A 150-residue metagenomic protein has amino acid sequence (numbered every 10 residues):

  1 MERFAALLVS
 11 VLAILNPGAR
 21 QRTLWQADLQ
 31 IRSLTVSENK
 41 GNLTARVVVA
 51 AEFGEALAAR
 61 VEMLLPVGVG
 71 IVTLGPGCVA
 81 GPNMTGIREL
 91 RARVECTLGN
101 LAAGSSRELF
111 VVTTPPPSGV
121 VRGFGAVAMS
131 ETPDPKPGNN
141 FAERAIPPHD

Functional and structural regions predicted by a protein language model:
F4, L8-L24: Bacterial Sec-dependent signal peptides at the C-terminal "C-region" and cleavage site
Q21-Q30, F53, A80, V127-D150: Extracellular/luminal low-complexity Ser/Thr/Pro-rich, glycosylation-prone repeat/linker regions
L29-S33, A45-V47, A92-T97, F110 (+1 more regions): Short structured motifs
R32, S37-L57: Short beta-strand elements of extracellular/lumenal beta-sandwich folds
A45-V47, T113-G138, A142: Serine/threonine-enriched low-complexity regions used as flexible
A50-A56, P66-G68, P116-S118: Short solvent-exposed strand-capping/beta-turn motif centered on an Asx-Ser/Thr pair
A58-V94, G99-N100: A surface/secretory-pathway sequence property marking extracellular, secreted, or lumenal proteins enriched
T97-V120: Low-complexity, intrinsically disordered segments enriched in Ser/Thr together with acidic residues
